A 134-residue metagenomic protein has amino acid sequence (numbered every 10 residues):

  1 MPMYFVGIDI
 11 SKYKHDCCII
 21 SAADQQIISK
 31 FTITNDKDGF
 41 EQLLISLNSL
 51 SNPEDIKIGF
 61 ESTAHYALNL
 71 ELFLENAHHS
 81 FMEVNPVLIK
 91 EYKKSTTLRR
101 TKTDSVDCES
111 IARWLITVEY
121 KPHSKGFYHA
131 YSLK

Functional and structural regions predicted by a protein language model:
M1-K134: Phosphate- and other anionic-substrate recognition elements at nucleic-acid/protein interfaces
